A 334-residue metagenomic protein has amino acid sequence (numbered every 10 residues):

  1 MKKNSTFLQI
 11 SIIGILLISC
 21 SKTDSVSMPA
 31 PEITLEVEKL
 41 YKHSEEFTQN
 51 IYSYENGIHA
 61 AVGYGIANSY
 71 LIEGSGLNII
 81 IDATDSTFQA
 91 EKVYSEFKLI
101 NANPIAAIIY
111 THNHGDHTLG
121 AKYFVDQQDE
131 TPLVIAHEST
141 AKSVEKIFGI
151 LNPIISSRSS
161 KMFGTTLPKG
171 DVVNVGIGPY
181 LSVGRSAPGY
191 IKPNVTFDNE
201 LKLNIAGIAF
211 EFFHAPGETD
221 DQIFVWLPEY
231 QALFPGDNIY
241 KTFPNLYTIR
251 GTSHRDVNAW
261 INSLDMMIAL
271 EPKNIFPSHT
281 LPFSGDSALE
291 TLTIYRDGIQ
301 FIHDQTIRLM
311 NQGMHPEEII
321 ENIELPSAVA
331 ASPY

Functional and structural regions predicted by a protein language model:
M1-I10: Bacterial N-terminal signal peptides that target proteins for export
L16-S19: C-terminal motif of bacterial Sec signal peptides marking the signal peptidase cleavage site
T23-Y41, T166-V172, A269-K273, P282-Y334: Accessory terminal helices/loops
E46, G76-L77, F88-A136: Active-site metal-binding motif and surrounding structural segment of the metallo-beta-lactamase
T48-L99, F224-L227, Q231-D237: Conserved beta-strand hairpin/beta-sheet module of binuclear metal-dependent hydrolase folds, prominently
G57, I72, D82, H112 (+7 more regions): Divalent metal-coordination and catalytic microenvironments
N78, D85-T87, I191, K202-N204 (+1 more regions): Metallo-beta-lactamase
E145-H214, A259-E271: Metallo-beta-lactamase
